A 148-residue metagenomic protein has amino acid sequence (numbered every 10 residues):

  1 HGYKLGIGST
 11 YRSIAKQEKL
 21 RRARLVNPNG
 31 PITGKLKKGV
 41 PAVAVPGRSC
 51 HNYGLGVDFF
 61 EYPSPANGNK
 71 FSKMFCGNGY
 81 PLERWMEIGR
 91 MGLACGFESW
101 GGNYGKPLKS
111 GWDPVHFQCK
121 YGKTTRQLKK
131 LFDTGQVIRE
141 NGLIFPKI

Functional and structural regions predicted by a protein language model:
H1-I138, G142-F145: Cell-envelope/glycan interface and biosynthesis
